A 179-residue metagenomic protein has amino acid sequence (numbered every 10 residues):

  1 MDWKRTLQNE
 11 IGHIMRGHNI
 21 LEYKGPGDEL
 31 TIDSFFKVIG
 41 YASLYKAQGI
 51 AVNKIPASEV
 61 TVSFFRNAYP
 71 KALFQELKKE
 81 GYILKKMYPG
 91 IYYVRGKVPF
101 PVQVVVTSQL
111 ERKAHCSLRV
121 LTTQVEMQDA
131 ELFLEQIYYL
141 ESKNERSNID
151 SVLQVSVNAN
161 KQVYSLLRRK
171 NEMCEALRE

Functional and structural regions predicted by a protein language model:
M1-E179: Elongated, amphipathic alpha-helical interaction scaffolds
